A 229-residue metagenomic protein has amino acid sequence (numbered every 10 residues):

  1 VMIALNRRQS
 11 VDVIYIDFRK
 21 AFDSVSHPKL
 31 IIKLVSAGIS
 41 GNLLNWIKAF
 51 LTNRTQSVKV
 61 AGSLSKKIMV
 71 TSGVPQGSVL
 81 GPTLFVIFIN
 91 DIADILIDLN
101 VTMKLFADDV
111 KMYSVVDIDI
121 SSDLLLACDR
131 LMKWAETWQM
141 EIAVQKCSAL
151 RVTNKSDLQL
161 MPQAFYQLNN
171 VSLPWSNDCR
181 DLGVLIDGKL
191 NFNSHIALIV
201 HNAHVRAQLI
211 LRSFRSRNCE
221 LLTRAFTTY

Functional and structural regions predicted by a protein language model:
V1, D17, L34, I47 (+8 more regions): Mobile genetic element proteins and their domesticated derivatives, centered on retroelements and DNA transposons
V1-A4, S121-Q139, H204: Inter-domain linker/hinge segments that demarcate the starts of reverse transcriptase and RNase H-type modules
V1-P75, S114: Conserved pre-catalytic core of RNA-dependent polymerases
N6, P82-Y113: Active-site palm subdomain of RNA-directed nucleic acid polymerases
R8-D12, A143-S148, R217-T228: Short amphipathic alpha-helical interface segments
V13-Y15, V58-L84, Y113-D117, Y166 (+2 more regions): Short, conserved non-catalytic motifs in the polymerase core
L64, E141-D178: Short, conserved micro-motifs composed of acidic
V171-Y229: Basic, alpha-helical interaction scaffolds
